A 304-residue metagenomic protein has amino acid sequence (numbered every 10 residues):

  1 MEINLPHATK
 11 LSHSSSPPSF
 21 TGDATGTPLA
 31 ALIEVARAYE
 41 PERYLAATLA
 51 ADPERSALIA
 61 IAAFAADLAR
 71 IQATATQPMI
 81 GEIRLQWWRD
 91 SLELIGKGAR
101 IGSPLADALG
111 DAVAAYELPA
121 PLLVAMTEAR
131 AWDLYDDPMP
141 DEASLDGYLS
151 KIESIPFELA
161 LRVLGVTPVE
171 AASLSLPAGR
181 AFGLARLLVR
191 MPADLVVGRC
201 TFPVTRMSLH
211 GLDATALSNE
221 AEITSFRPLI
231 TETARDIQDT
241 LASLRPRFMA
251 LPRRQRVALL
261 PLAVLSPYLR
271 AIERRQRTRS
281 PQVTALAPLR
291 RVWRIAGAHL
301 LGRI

Functional and structural regions predicted by a protein language model:
E2-A112, P119-A131, L149-L161, G165-L184 (+1 more regions): Catalytic cores of Mg2+-dependent Asp-rich isoprenoid enzymes
A131-S144: Acidic/His metal-coordination segments adjacent to aromatic residues that form catalytic metal sites in metalloenzymes
